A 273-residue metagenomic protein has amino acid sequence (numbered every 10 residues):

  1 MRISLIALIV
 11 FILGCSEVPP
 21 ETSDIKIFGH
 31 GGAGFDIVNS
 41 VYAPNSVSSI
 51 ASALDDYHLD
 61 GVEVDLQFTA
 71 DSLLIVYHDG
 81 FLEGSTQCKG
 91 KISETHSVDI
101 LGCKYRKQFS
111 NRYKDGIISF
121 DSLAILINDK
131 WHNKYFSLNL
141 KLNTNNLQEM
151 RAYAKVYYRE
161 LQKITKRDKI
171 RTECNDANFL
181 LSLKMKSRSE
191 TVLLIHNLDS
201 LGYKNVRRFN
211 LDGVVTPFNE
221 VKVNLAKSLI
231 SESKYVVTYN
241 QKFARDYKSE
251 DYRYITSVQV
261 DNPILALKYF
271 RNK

Functional and structural regions predicted by a protein language model:
I3-L13: Sec-dependent N-terminal signal peptides
C15-K273: Phosphate-group recognition and catalysis centered on beta-loop-alpha active-site segments
